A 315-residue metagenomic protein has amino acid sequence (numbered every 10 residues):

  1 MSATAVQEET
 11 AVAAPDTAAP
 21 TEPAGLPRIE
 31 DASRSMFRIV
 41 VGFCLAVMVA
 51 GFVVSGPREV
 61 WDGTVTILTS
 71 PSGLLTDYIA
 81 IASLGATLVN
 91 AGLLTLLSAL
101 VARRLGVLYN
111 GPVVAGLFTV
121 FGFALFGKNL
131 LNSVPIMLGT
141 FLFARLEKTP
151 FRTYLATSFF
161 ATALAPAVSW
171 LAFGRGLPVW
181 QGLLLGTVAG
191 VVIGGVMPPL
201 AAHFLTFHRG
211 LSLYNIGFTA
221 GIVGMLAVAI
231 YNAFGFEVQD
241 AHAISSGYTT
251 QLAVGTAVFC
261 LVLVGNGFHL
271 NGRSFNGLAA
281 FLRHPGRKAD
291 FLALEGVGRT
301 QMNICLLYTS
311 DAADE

Functional and structural regions predicted by a protein language model:
S2-I29: Short, Lys/Arg-rich, polar N-terminal cytosolic tail immediately upstream of the first transmembrane signal-anchor
E22-K128: N-terminal signal-anchor module of multipass membrane proteins
I81, S246-L252, G286-L307: Membrane-water interface at loop-to-transmembrane-helix junctions
S83-V89, K128-S133, Q181-V192: Structural signature of hydrophobic alpha-helical transmembrane segments
A102-G111, G127-S133, R145-L155, L205-L213 (+1 more regions): Membrane-helix interface "capping/anchor" motifs
A167-A189, M197-Q251: Membrane-interface helix-loop-helix junctions at boundaries between adjacent transmembrane segments
Y248-V264: Alpha-helical transmembrane segments
Y308-D314: Conserved small/polar residues in nucleotide/adenosyl-binding loops
